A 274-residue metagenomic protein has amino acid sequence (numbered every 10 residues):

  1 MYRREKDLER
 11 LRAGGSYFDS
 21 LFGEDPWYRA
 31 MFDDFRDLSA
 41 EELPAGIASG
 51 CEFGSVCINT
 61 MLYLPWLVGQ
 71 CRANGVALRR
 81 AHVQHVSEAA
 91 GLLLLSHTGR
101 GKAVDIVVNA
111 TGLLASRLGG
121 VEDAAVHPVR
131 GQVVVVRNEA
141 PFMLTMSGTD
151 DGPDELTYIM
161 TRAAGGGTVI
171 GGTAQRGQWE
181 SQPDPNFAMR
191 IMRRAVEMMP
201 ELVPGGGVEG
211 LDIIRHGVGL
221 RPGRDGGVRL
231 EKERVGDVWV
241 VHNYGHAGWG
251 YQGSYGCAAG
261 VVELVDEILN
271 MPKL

Functional and structural regions predicted by a protein language model:
M1, L62-Q70, R190, R194-M198 (+2 more regions): Amphipathic alpha-helical segments that form well-ordered structural scaffolds and often line/cohere around active
M1-G75: Flavin (FAD/FMN) cofactor-binding and adjacent substrate-gating region of FAD-dependent oxidoreductase domains
L11-A13, V129-Q132, E155: Residues that flank catalytic or metal-binding motifs in active/ligand-binding sites
L38-E41, W66, G205-L274: C-terminal catalytic lobe of FAD-dependent flavoproteins
L43, I47-I106, A110, R117: Helical element adjacent to the flavin cofactor pocket in flavoenzyme catalytic cores
H85, L93-T149, S181-M192, M198-E209: Central helical "cap/lid" subdomain
L113-A115, Q175-R176, A247: Short, solvent-exposed loop/turn segments at secondary-structure junctions
F142-D225, R234: Active-site lid/adjacent beta-loop-alpha segment flanking the redox-cofactor pocket in flavoenzymes
